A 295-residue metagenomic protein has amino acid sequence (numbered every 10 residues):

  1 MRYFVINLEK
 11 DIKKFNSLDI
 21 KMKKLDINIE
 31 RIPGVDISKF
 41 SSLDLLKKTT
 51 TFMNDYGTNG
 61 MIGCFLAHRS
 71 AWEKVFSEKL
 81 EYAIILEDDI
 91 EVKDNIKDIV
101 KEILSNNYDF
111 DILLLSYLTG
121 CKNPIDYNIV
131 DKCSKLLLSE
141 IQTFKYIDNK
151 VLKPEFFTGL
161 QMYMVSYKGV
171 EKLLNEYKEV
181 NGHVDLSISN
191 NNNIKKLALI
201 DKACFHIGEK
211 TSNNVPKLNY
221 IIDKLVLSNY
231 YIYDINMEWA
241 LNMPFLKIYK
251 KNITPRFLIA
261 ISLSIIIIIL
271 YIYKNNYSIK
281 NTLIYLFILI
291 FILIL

Functional and structural regions predicted by a protein language model:
M1-L86, I90-L295: An acidic/histidine-cluster motif and surrounding catalytic segment that typifies divalent-metal-assisted enzyme active
